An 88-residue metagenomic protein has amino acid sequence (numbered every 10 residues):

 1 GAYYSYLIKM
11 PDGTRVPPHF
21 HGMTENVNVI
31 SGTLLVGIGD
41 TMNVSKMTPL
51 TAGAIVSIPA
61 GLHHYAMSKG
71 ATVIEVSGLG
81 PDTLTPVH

Functional and structural regions predicted by a protein language model:
G1-P17: A short glycine-rich, His/Asp/Glu-containing loop-to-beta-strand
G1-Y4, M47, H88: A short, N-terminal "cap"/entry segment at the start of jelly-roll beta-barrel domains of the cupin/DSBH fold
Y3-S5, G22-T24, G61, K69: Extracytoplasmic
P11, L34, D40-G61: Short acidic-glycine-tyrosine-enriched beta hairpin
P11-T14, H21-T41: Glycine- and acidic-residue-biased ligand/ion/polar-headgroup-sensing regions
V16-P18, V36-G37, I58, H63-K69: Short beta-strand His + acidic residue motifs that chelate non-heme Fe in jelly-roll/DSBH and cupin folds
S45, Y65-H88: Double-stranded beta-helix
